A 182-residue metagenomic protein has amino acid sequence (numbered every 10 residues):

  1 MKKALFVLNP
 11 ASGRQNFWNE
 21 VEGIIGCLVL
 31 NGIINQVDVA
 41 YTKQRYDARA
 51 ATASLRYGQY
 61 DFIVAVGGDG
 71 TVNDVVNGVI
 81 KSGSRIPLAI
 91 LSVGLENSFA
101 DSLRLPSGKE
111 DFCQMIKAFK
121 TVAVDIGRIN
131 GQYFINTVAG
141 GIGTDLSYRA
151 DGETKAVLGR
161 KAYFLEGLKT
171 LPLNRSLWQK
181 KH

Functional and structural regions predicted by a protein language model:
M1-I63: ATP/NTP phosphate-donor binding region
P10, V66-G68, L91-V93: Glycine-rich beta-strand-to-loop/alpha-helix junction loops that act as flexible
S12, V72, L95: Short, glycine/acidic-enriched loop or turn micro-motifs at the edges of active sites
W18-E20, V76-V79, D101-L103: Short amphipathic alpha-helical segments
I24, A48, V75, F99-A100 (+1 more regions): Hydrophobic packing residues within well-ordered alpha-helices of enzyme cores
N31, T42, K81-H182: Catalytic core of DAGKc-family lipid kinases
F62-G70, D74, L88: Glycine-rich N-terminal segment of FAD-binding domains in flavoprotein oxidoreductases, spanning the beta-loop-helix
T71-G83: Short Gly/Thr/Asp-enriched flexible loops that form oxyanion-binding sites at enzyme active sites
